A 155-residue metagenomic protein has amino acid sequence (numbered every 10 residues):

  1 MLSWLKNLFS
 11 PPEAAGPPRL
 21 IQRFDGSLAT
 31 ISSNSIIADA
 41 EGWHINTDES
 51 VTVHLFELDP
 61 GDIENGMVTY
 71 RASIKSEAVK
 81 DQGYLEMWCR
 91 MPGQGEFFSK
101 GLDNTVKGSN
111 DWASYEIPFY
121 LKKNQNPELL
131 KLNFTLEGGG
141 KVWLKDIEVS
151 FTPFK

Functional and structural regions predicted by a protein language model:
M1-K155: Extracellular and organelle-lumenal recognition/adhesion modules and their flexible linkers in secreted
